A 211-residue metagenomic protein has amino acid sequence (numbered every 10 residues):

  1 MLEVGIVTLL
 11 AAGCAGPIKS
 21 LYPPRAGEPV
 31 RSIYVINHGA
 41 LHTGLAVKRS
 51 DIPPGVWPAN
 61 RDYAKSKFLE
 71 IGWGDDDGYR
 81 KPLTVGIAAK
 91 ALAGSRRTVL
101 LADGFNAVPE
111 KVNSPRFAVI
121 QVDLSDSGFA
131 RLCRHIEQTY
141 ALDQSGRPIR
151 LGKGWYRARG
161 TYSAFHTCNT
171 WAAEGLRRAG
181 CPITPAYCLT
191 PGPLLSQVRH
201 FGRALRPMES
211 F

Functional and structural regions predicted by a protein language model:
M1-V4: Bacterial N-terminal signal peptides that target proteins for export
V7-T8: Residue-level signal for mature regions of secreted extracellular proteins and peptides
A11-G13: C-terminal motif of bacterial Sec signal peptides marking the signal peptidase cleavage site
G16, Q138-F211: Activation targets extended, charge/polar-rich intrinsically disordered C-terminal tails
K19-G39, R49-R157: Non-catalytic ligand/cofactor/substrate-binding and regulatory segments of enzyme domains
T43-A46: Short beta-strand scaffold segments in enzyme catalytic cores
